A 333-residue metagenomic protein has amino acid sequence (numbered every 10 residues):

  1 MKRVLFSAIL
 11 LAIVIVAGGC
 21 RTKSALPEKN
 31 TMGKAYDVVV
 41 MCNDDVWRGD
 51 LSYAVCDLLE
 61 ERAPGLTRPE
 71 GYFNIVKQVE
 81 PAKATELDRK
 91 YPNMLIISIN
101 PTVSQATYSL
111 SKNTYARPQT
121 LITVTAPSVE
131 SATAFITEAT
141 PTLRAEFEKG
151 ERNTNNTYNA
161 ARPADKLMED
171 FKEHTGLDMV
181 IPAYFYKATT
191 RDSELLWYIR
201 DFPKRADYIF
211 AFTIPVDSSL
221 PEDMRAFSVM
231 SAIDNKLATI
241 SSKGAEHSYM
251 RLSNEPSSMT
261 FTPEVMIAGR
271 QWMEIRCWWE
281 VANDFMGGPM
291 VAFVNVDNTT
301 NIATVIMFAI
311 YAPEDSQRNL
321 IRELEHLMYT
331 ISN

Functional and structural regions predicted by a protein language model:
V4-V14: Sec-dependent N-terminal signal peptides
V16-G19: C-terminal motif of bacterial Sec signal peptides marking the signal peptidase cleavage site
S24-P27, M41-D45, P182-G244, L252 (+1 more regions): Secretory pathway targeting signatures of secreted, lumenal, and periplasmic proteins
A25-C42, V46, S98-D165: Solvent-exposed alpha-helical segments and adjacent loops that form catalytic or protein-interaction surfaces
E28-M41, D45-R48, D57-E61, G65-N74 (+1 more regions): N-terminal "mature-domain start" segment
Y72-A126, E130-S131, A238-T300, D315: Signature of long, low-cysteine stretches enriched in small and polar/charged residues
T120-S128, Y208-T213, N301-A312: Short, well-ordered beta-strand elements
T133-Y158, F185, N301-N333: Surface-exposed amphipathic alpha-helical segments
